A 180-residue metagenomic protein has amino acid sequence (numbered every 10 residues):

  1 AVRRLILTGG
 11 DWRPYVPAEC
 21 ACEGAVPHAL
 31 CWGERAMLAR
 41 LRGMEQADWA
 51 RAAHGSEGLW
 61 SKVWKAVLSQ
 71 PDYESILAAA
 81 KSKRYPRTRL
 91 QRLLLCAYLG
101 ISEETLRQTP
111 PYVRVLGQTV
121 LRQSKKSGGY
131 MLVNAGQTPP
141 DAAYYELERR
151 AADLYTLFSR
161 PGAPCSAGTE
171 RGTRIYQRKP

Functional and structural regions predicted by a protein language model:
A1-P180: Active-site cores that bind ATP or allylic diphosphates and position pyrophosphate for catalysis
